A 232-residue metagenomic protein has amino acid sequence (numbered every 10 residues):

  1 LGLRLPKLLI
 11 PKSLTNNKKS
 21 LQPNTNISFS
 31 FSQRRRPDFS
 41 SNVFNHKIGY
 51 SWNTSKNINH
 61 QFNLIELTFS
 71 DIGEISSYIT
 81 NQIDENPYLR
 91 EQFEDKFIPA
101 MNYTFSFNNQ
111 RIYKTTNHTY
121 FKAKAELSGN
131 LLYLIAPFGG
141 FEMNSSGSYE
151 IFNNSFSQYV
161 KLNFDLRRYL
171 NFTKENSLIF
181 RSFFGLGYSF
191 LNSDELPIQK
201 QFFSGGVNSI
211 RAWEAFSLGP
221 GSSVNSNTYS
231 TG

Functional and structural regions predicted by a protein language model:
L1, I58-G232: C-terminal outer-membrane beta-barrel translocator/porin domains of Gram-negative envelope proteins and their
L1, Q33-S41: Solvent-exposed loop/turn segments connecting transmembrane beta-strands in outer-membrane beta-barrel proteins
L1-K7, L14-K18, F44-T54, D165-L166 (+1 more regions): Feature captures outer-membrane beta-barrel proteins of Gram-negative bacteria and organelles
R4, L8-I10, Q22, N53-S55 (+2 more regions): Outer-membrane beta-barrel channels and translocator barrels
K18-S20, P37-F39, K114, T173: Sterically constrained small-residue positions within well-ordered secondary structures of folded domains
P23-S28: Short, charge-rich amphipathic alpha-helices with coiled-coil/heptad character
S30-R34, P87-Y88: Short hinge/gating elements
S41-V43, F62: Short edge beta-strand segments in beta-sheet-rich domains
